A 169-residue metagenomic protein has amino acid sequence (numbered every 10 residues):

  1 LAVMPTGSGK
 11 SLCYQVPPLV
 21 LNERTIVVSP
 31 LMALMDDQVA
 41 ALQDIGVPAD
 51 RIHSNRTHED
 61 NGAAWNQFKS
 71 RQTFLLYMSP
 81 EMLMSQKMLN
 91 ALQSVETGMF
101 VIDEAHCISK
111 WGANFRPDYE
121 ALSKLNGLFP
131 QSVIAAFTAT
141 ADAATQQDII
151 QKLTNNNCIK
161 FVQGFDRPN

Functional and structural regions predicted by a protein language model:
L1-V16, V28-S29, T138: Walker A/P-loop
Q15, R56-M99, C107-A113: Conserved helix/coil segment N-terminal to the catalytic DExD/H
P18-V20, L42-D44, N66-R71, N90-V95 (+3 more regions): Conserved catalytic network of the ASCE P-loop NTPase/AAA+ motor domain
N22-I45, H53-R56, D60, S79-M82 (+1 more regions): Conserved Walker A/P-loop ATP-binding site and its immediately adjacent core in helicase/helicase-like ATPase domains
E23-I26, P48, Q72-L76, E96-M99 (+1 more regions): Loop/turn-to-beta-strand initiation segments
D37-Q38, A64, M88, I149: Hydrophobic side chains in well-ordered alpha-helices
G46-T57, N157-Q163: Conserved RecA-like helicase motor-core motifs
Q93-Q163: Post-DEXD/H (motif II) to motif III coupling segment of the RecA-like Helicase ATP-binding lobe
